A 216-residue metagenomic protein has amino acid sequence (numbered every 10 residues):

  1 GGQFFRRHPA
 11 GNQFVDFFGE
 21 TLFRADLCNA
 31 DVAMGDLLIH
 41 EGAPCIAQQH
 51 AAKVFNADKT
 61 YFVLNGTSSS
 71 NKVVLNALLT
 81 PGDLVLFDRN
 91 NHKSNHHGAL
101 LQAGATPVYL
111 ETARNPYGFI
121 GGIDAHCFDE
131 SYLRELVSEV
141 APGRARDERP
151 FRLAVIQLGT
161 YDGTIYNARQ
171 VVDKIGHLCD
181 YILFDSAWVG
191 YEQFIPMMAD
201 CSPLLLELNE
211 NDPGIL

Functional and structural regions predicted by a protein language model:
F4-A25, P196-L216: Charged, glycine/proline-rich intrinsically disordered loops and linkers
F4-D16, D31-L38, K59, R89-A99 (+1 more regions): Phosphate-binding glycine-rich loops and adjacent basic patches that engage nucleotide phosphates, nucleic-acid
H8-S70, G122: Conserved N-terminal alpha-helix of the aminotransferase class I/II PLP-enzyme fold
K53, S69-T80, L84-L216: Conserved PLP-enzyme active-site core in the AAT-like
